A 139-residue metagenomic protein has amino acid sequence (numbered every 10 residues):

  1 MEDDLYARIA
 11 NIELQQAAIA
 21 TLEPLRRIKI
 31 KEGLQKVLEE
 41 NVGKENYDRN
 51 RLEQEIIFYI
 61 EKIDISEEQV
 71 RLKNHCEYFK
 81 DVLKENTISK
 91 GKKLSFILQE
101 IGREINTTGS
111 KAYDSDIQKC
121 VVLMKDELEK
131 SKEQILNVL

Functional and structural regions predicted by a protein language model:
M1-L139: N-terminal intrinsically disordered, cationic/polar leader segments that include organellar targeting peptides
